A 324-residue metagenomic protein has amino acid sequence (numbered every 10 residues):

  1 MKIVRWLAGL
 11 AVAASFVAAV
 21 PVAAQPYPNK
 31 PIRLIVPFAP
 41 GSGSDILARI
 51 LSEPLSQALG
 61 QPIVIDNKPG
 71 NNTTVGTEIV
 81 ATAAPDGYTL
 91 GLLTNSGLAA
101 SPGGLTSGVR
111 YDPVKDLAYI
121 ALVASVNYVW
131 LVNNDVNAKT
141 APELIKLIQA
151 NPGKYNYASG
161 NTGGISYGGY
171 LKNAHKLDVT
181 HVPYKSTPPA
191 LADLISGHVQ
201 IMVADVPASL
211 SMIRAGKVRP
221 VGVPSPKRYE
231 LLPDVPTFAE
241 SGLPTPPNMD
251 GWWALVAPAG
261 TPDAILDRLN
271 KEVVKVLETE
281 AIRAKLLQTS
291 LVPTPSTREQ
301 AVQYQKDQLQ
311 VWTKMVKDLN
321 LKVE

Functional and structural regions predicted by a protein language model:
M1-R5: Positively charged n-region of N-terminal signal peptides that target proteins for export
A8-A19: Bacterial N-terminal signal peptides
A24-K115, G153-K154, G163-G164, K176-I201 (+3 more regions): N-terminal (or domain-start) structured segment
N29-P31, N173, E240, D263-E324: An extracytoplasmic/periplasmic, membrane-proximal ligand-sensing/linker region
I79-Y88, G103-P189, F238-E240, W252-K285: Hinge/capping helix and adjacent helix->loop/strand transition within the periplasmic-binding protein
S96-G108, I165-A174, I201-V235, T313: A ligand-binding cleft/hinge motif common to bilobed small-molecule-binding domains
S125, S209-E278, D307-Q310: C-terminal lobe and pocket-closing loops of periplasmic/extracytoplasmic Venus-flytrap solute-binding proteins
